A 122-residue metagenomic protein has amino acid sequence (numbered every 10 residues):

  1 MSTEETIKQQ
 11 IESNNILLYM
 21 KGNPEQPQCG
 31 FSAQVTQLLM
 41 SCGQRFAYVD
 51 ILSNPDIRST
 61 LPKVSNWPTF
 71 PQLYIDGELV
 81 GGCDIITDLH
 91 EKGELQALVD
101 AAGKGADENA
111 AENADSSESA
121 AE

Functional and structural regions predicted by a protein language model:
M1-L17, K21, E25-Q28, Q34-C42 (+5 more regions): Non-globular targeting/processing and membrane-anchoring segments
A47-Y48: Short catalytic-loop micro-motif centered on adjacent basic/acidic residues
V80-G81: Short hydrophobic beta-strand segments in globular cytosolic domains
